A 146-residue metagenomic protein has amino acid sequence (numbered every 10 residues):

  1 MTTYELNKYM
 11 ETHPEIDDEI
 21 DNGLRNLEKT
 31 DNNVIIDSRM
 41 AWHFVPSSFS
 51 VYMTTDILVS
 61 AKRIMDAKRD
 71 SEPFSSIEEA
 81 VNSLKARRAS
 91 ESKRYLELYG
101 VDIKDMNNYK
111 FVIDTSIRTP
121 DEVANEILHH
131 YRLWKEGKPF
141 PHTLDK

Functional and structural regions predicted by a protein language model:
M1-V45, L58-V59, D70-E72, N82 (+1 more regions): ATP-dependent small-molecule kinase phosphotransfer cores that center on conserved nucleotide phosphate-binding segments
A41-S48, K104-N107: Short loop/helix-cap segments at secondary-structure boundaries that form the rim of catalytic
V45-S47, K62, V123-A124: Short glycine-/acidic-enriched loop or helix-start segments at secondary-structure transitions that form or flank
T55-S60, T119: Conserved nucleotide-binding/hydrolysis micro-motifs of P-loop NTPases
D66-K68: Conserved AAA+ ATPase "sensor/coupling" helix adjacent to the nucleotide-binding pocket
E72-E126: Small-molecule kinase domains that catalyze NTP-dependent phosphoryl transfer to phosphate-bearing small molecules
K93-R94, V112, N125-K146: C-terminal accessory "lid"/substrate-recognition subdomains
